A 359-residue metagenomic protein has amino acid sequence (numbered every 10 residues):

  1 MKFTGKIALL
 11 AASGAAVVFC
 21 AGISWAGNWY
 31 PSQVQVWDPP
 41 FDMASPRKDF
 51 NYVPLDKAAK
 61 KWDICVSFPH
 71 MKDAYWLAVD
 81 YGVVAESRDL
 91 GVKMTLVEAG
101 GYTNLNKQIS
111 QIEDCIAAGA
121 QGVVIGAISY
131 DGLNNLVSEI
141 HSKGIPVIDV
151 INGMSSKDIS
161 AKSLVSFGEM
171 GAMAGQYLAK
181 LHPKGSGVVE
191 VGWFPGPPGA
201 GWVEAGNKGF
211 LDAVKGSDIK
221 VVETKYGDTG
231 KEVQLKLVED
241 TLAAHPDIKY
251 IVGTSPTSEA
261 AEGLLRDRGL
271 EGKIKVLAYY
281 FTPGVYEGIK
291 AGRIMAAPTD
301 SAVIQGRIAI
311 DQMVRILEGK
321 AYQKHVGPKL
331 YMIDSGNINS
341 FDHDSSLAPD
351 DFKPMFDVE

Functional and structural regions predicted by a protein language model:
V17-A26: Sec/Tat signal peptide C-region and signal peptidase I cleavage site
G27-K60, F194, P198, A213-V214 (+2 more regions): Hinge/cleft segment of the Venus flytrap/periplasmic-binding protein
V34-V53, D63-G82, E86, L90 (+5 more regions): Extracytoplasmic "Venus flytrap"
I64, F68, V83, A174-D218 (+3 more regions): An alpha-beta-alpha
Q108, S163-V189, W202-A205, V233-L235 (+2 more regions): Hydrophobic alpha-helical segments within soluble ligand-binding/sensing domains
V123-S142, F210, E223, G227-G288: Hydrophobic alpha-helical
Y130-E169, K180, G185, E190 (+3 more regions): Flexible loop/hinge segments that line or gate small-molecule binding clefts
D247-Y250, S258, E262-K329, I333-D342: Exported/periplasmic ABC-transporter solute-binding proteins
